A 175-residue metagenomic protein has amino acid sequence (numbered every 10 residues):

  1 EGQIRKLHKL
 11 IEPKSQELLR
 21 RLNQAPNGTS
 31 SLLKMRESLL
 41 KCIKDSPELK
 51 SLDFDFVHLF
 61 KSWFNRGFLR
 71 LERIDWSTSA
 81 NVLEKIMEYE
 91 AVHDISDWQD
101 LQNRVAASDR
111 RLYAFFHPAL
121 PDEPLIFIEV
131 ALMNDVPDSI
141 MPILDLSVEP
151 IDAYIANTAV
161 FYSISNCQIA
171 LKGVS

Functional and structural regions predicted by a protein language model:
E1-S175: Extended, composition-driven regions rather than compact fold-specific motifs
